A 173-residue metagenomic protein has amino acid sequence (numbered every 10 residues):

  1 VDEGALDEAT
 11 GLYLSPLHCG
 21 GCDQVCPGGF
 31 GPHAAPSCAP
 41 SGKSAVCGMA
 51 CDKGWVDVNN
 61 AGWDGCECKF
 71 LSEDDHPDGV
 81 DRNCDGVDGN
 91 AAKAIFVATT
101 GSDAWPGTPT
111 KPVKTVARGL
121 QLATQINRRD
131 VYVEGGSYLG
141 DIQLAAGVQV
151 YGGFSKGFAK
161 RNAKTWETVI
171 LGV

Functional and structural regions predicted by a protein language model:
V1-G101, G107-K114, R118: Membrane-associated feature with strongest affinity for ZDHHC
N90, T124-Q125, Q143-A145, N162-K164: Extracellular/periplasmic catalytic domains that process cell-envelope and extracellular macromolecules
I95-T99, K114-L139, V148-S155: Glycine-rich repeat segments that build the extracellular carbohydrate-interaction surface of secreted and virion
S102, D130, L171-V173: Glycine-centered low-complexity coil/loop motifs and glycine-rich tracts, especially the flexible linkers
L139-I142, F158-K160: Short active-site-adjacent helix-start/loop capping segments
V148-V173: Right-handed parallel beta-helix/beta-spiral solenoid domain characteristic of secreted/periplasmic
